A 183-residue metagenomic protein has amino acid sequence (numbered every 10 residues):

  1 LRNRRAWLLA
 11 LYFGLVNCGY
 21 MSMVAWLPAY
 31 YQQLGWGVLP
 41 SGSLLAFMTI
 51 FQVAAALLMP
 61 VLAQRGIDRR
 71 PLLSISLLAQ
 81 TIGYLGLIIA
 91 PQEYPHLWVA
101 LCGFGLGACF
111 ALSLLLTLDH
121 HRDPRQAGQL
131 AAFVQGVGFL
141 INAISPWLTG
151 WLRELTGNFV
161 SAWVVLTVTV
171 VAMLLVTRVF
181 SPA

Functional and structural regions predicted by a protein language model:
N3-A56: Extracytoplasmic gate region of multi-pass secondary transporters
N17, M21, G103-A111: Small-residue-rich segments within alpha-helical transmembrane domains of MFS-like 12-TM solute carriers
A55-D68: Helix-to-loop junctions at the C-terminal end of transmembrane segments in multipass secondary transporters
P71-G86: Structural signature of the two symmetry-related core transmembrane helices
Y94-C102: Paired small-residue
A108-R122: Intracellular juxtamembrane helix-capping segments at the cytosolic ends of symmetry-related transmembrane helices
H121-L166: A late C-terminal transmembrane helix in Major Facilitator Superfamily
V164-A183: Multi-pass alpha-helical transporter architecture, strongest for 12-TM Major Facilitator/SLC carriers used
